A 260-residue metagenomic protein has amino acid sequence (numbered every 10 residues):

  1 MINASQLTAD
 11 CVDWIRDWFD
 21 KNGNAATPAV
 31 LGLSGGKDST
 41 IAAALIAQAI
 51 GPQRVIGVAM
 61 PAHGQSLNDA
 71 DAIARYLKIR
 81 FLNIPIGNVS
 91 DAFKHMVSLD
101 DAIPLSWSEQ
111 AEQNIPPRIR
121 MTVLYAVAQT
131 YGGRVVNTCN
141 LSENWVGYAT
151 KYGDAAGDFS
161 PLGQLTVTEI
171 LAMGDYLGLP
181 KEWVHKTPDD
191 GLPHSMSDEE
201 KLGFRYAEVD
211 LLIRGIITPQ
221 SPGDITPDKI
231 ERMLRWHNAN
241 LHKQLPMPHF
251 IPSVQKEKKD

Functional and structural regions predicted by a protein language model:
M1-L31, L45, Q53-I56, A62-H63 (+5 more regions): ATP/NTP-dependent adenylation/nucleotidyl-transfer catalytic domains that generate, transfer, or process NMP-activated
G36: Conserved G/P- and acidic residue-centered "switch" motifs that form tight phosphate/ATP-binding loops in soluble
S39, P61: Extended, folded domain segments that form the structural surfaces/walls around functional sites
I41-Q48: Active-site signature of alpha/beta-hydrolase-fold catalytic machinery across serine- and Asp/Cys-nucleophile hydrolases
